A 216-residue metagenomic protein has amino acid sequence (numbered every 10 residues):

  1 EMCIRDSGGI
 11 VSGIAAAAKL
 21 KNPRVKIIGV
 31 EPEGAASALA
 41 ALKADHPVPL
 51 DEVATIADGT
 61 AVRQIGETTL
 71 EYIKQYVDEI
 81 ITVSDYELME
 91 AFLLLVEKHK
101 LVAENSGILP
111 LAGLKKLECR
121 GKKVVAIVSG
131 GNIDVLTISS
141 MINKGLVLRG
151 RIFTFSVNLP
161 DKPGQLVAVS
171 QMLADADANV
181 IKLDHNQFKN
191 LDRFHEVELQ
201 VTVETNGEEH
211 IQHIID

Functional and structural regions predicted by a protein language model:
M2-I4: Short, small-residue-biased leader/transition segments that mark boundaries at the very start of proteins
S7-G9, E31-A36, A54-I56, Q64 (+6 more regions): Glycine-rich beta-alpha junction loops
V11-N22: Short Gly/Thr/Asp-enriched flexible loops that form oxyanion-binding sites at enzyme active sites
K21-G34: Short, acidic/small-residue loops that bind anionic groups at enzyme active sites
H46-A61: N-terminal glycine-rich dinucleotide-binding loop that anchors FAD/FMN and/or NAD(P) in oxidoreductases
G66-K122: Active-site-adjacent helical/loop segments in soluble small-molecule enzymes
K115-N143: Catalytic phosphate/nucleotide-handling subdomain of diverse soluble enzymes
T137-D216: A conserved regulatory-domain signal marking ACT and ACT-like small-molecule sensing domains and adjacent regulatory
